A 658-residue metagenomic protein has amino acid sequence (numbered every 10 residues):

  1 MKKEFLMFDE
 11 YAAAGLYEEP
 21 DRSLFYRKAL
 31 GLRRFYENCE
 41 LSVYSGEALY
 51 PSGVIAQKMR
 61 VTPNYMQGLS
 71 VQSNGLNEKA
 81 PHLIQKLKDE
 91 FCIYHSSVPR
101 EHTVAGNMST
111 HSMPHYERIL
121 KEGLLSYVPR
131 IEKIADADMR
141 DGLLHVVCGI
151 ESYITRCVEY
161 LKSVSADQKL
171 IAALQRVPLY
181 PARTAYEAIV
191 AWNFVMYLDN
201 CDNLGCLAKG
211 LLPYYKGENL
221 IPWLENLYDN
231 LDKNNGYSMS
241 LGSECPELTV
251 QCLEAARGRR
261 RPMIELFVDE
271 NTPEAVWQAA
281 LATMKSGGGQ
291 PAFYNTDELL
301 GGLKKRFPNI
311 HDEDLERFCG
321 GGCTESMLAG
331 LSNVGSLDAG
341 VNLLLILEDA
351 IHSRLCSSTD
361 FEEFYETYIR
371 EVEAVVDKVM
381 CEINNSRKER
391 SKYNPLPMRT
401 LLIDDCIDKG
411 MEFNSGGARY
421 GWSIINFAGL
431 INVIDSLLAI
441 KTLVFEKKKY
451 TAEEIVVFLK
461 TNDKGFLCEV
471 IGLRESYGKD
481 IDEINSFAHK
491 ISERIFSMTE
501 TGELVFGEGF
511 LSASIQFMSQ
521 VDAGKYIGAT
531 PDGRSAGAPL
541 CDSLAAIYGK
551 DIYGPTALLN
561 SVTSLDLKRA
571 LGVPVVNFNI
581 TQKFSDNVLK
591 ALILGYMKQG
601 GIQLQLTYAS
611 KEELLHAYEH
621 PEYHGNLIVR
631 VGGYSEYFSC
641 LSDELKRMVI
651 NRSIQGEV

Functional and structural regions predicted by a protein language model:
M1-L143, A166-R176, P181-F458, G465-V658: Conserved catalytic cores of very large enzyme subunits
L143-V146, I150, I154-C157, L161: Low-complexity, highly charged intrinsically disordered N-terminal segments that act as targeting/localization
